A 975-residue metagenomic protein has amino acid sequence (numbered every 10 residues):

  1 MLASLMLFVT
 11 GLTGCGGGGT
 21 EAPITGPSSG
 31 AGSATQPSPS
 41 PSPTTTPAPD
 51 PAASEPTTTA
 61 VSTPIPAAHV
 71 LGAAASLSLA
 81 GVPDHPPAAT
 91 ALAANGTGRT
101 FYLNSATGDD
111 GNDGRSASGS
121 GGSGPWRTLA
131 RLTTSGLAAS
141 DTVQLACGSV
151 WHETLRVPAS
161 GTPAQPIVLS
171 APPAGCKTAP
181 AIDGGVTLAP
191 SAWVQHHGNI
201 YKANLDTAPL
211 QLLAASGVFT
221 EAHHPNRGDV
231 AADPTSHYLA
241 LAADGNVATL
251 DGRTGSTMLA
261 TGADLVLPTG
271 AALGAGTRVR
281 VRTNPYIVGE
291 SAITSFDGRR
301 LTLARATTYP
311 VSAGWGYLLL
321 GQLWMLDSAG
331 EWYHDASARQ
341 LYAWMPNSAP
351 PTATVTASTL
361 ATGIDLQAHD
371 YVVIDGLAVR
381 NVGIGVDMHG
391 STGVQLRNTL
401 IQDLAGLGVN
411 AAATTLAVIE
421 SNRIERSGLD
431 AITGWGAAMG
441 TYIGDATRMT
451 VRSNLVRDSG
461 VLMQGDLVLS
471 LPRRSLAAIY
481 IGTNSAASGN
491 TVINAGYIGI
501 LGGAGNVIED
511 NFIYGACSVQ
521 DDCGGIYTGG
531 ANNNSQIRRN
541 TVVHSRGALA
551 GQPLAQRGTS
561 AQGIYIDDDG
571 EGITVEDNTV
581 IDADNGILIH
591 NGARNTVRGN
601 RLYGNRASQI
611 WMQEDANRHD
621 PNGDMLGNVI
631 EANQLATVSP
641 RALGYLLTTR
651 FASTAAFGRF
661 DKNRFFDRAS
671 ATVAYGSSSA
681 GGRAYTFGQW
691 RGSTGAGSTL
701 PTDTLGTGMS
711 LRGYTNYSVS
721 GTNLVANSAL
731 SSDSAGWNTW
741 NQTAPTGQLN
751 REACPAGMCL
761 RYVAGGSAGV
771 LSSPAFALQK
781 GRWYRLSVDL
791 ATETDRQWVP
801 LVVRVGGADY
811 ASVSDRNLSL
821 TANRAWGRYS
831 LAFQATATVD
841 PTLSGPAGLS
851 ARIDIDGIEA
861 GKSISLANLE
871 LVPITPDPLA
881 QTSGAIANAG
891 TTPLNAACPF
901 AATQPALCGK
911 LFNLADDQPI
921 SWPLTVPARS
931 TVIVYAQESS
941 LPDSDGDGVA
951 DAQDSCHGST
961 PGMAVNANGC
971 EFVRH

Functional and structural regions predicted by a protein language model:
V61-H389, Q395, N410, M463 (+1 more regions): Extracellular polysaccharide-degrading/modifying enzymes targeting complex plant/algal/animal polysaccharides
T90-L92, T97-G98, G114, S939-H975: Extracellular calcium-associated, cysteine-rich motifs in secreted modular proteins
I384-D387, G406-A412, E425-G695, T699-L700: Glycine- and acidic/polar-rich repeat regions and solenoidal domains
T707-Q742: Extracellular carbohydrate-recognition regions
S728-S731, L771-R796, Y829-V839, A867-L869: Extra-cytoplasmic beta-strand recognition segments
P745-A768: Short carbohydrate-recognition loop motifs
Y810-L843: Extracellular carbohydrate recognition and processing domains and analogous Trp-centered ligand-binding platforms
S921-S940: C-terminal beta-strand-rich structural cap/linker in extracellular carbohydrate-active enzymes
